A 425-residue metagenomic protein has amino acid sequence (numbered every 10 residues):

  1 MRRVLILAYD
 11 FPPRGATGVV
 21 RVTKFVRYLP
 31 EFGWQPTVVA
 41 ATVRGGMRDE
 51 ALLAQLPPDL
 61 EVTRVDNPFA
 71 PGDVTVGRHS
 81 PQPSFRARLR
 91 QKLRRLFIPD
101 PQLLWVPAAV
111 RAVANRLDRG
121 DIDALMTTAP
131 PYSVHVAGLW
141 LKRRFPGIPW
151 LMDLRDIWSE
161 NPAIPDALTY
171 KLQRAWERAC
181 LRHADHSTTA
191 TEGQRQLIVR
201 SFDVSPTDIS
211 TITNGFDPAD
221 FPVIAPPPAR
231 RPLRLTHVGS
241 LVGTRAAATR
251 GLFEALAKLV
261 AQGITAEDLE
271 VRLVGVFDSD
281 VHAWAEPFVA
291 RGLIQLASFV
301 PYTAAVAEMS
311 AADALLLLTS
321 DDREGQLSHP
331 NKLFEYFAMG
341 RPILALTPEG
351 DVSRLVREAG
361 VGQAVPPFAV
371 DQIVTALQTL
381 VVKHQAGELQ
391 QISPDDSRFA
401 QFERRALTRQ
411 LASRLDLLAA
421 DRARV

Functional and structural regions predicted by a protein language model:
M1-A70, S413-V425: N-terminal subdomain of nucleotide-sugar transferases
A40-A108, N115-R116: A conserved catalytic-core segment of Leloir-type glycosyltransferases
R44, F145, P149-L151, S159-A179 (+1 more regions): Nucleotide-sugar donor phosphate/pyrophosphate-binding loop at the beta->alpha transition of glycosyltransferases
A51, A70-T75, D208, F216-R231: Acidic anion/phosphate-binding donor-loop and adjacent secondary structure in glycosyltransferase catalytic cores
R111-A114, S133-V136, W140-R144, L168-T189: Membrane-proximal helix-turn-helix segments that form the acceptor-binding/catalytic region of lipid-linked
G193, G215: Carbohydrate-associated surface elements
P227-T249, F253, L407: Conserved donor-binding/catalytic core segment of Leloir-type glycosyltransferases
I264-G275, D280-V306, V365: Nucleotide-activated donor-binding/catalytic signature segment of Leloir-type glycosyltransferases, i.e., the conserved
